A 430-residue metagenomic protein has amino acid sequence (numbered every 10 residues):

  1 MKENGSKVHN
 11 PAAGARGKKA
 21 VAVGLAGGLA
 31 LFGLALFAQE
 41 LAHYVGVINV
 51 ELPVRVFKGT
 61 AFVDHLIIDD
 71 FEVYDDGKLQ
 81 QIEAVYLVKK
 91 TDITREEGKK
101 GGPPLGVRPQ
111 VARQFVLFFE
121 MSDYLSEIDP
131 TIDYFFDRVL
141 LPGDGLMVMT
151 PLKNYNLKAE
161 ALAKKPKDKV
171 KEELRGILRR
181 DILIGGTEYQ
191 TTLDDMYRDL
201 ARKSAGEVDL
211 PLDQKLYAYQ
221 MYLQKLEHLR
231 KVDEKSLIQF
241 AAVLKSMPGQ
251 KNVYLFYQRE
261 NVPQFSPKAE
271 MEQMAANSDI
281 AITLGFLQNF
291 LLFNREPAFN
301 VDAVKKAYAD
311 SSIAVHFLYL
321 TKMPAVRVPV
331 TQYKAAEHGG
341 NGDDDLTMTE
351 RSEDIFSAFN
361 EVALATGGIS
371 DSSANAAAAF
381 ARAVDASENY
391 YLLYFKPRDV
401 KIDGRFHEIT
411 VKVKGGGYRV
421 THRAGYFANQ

Functional and structural regions predicted by a protein language model:
M1-G17: N-terminal secretory signal peptides that target proteins for export/translocation
K2-G5, L29, A38: Generic extreme N-terminus detector
K18-A22: N-terminal Sec-pathway targeting helices
G24-A35: Bacterial N-terminal signal peptides
Q39-Q430: Scaffold/interface architecture of coatomer-like assemblies
